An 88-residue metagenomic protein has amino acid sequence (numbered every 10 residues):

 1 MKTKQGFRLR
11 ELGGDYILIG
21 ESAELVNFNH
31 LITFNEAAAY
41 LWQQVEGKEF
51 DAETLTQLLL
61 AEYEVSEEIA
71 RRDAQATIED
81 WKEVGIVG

Functional and structural regions predicted by a protein language model:
M1-Q43: Acidic, low-complexity/disordered tracts enriched in E/D and polar residues
L31-G88: Long, charge-rich, low-complexity alpha-helical segments
